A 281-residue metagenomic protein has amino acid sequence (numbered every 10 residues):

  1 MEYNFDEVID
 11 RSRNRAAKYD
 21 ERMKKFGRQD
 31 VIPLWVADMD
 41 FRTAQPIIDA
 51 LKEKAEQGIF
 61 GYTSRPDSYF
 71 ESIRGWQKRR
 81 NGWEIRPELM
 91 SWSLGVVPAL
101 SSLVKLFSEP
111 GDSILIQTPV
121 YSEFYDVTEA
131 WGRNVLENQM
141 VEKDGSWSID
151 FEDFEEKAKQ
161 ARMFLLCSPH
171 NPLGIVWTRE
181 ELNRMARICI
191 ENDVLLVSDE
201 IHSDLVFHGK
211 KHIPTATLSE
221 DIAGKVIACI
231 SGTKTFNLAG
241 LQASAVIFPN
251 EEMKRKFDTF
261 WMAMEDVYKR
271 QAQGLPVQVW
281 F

Functional and structural regions predicted by a protein language model:
E2-G95, S102: N-terminal small-domain helix-loop-helix segment of the aminotransferase-like
V36, D40, P66, V96 (+4 more regions): Structured beta->alpha junctions
P46, A50, S72, D153 (+5 more regions): Alpha-helical elements of Rossmann-like donor-binding domains used by nucleotide-donor carbohydrate transfer enzymes
F60-R187, D204-L205, K210-T217, D221 (+2 more regions): Conserved core of the PLP fold type I
S168, L196-V197: Residue-level marker for buried hydrophobic side chains located in beta-strands that build the well-ordered beta-sheet
E200: Walker B catalytic acidic pair
E220-W280: Conserved core segment of the aminotransferase class I/II
